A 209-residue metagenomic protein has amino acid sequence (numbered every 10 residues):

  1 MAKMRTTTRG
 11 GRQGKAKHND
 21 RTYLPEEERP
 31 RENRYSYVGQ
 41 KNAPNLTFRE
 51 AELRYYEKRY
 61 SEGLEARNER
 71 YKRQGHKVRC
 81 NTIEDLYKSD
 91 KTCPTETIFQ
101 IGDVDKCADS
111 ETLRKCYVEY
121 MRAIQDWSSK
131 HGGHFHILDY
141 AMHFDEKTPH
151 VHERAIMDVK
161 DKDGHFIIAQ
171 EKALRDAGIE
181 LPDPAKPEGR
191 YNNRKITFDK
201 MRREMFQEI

Functional and structural regions predicted by a protein language model:
M1-I209: N-terminal nicking endonuclease/strand-transfer module with a His-rich metal-binding environment and a catalytic Tyr
